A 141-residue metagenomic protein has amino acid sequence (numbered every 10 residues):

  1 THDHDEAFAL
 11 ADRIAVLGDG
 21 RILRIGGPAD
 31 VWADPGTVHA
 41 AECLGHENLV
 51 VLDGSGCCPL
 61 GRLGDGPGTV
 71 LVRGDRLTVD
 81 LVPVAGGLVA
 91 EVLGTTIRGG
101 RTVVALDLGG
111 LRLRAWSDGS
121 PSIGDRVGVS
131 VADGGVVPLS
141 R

Functional and structural regions predicted by a protein language model:
T1-H2: H-loop/switch region of ABC-family ATPase nucleotide-binding domains
A7-A9: A short, surface-exposed alpha-helical micro-motif characterized by mixed small hydrophobic and charged/polar residues
R13, I25-G26: Short, glycine/charged-rich "phosphate-handling" switch motifs in NTP-dependent and phosphotransfer domains
D19-G20: Conserved ABC ATPase "signature" C-loop
A29, A33-L93, G100-P121: ATPase nucleotide-binding modules
G68-R73, D125-V136: Flexible glycine-rich surface loops and low-complexity tracts that mediate binding to linear polymers
T78-D80, G134-R141: Short, Lys/Arg- and Gly-enriched loop/turn segments at beta-strand edges
